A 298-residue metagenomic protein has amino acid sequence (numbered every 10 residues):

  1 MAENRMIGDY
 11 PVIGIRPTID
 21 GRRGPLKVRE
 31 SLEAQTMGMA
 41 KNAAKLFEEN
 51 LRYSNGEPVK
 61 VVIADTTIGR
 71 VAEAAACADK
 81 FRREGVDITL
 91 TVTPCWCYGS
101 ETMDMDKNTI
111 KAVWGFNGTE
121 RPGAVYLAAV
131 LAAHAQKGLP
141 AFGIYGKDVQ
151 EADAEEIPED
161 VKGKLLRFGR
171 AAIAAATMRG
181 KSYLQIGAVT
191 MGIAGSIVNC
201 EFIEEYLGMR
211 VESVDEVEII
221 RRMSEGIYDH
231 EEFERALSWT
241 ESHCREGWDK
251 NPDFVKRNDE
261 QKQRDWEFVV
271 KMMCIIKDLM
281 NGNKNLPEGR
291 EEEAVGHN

Functional and structural regions predicted by a protein language model:
M1-N298: An N-terminal assembly and electron-transfer interface module characteristic of large anaerobic redox and radical
